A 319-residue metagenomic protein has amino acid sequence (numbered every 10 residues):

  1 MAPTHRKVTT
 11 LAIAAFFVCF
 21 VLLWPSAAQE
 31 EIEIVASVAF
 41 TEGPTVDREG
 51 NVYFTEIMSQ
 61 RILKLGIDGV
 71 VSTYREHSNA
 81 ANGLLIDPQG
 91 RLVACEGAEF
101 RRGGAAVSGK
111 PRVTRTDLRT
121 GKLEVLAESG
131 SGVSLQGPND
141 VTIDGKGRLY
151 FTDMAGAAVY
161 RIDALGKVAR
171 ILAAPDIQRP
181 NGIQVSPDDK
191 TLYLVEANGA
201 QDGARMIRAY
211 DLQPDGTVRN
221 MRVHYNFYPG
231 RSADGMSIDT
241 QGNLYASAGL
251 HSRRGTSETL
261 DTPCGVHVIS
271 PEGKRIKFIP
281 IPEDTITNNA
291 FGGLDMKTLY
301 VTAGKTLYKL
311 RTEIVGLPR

Functional and structural regions predicted by a protein language model:
A2-I13: Bacterial N-terminal signal peptides that target proteins for export
A12-L22: Bacterial N-terminal signal peptides
S26-R319: Sequence-structural signature of mature extracellular/luminal beta-sheet repeat domains, prominently beta-propellers
